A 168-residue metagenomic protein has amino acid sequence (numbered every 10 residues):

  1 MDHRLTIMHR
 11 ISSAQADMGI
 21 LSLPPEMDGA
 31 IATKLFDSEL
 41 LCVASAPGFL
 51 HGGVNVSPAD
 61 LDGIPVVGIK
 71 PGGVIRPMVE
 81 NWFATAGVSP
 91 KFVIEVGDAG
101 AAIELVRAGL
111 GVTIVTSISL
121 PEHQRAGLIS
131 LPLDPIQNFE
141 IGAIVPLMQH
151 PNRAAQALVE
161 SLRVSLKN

Functional and structural regions predicted by a protein language model:
M1-D28, V96: Central regulatory/effector-binding core of bacterial HTH transcription factors
H3, S57, G97-D98, T116: Short loop/turn segments at beta->alpha junctions
I11-L21, L40, V88, V106-V112: Alpha-to-beta junction loops
M18-L23, A44-S45, I69-K70: Short beta-strand elements of ligand-binding domains
M27-K34, S38, G100-L147: Beta-alpha-beta core module
G29-L40, A44-V66: Flexible hinge/capping segments at coil-to-helix
V43-P47, I141-P151: A bilobed periplasmic-binding-protein/Venus flytrap-type ligand-binding module shared by bacterial periplasmic
H51, P65-A86, P151-E160: Secondary-structure junction motif
